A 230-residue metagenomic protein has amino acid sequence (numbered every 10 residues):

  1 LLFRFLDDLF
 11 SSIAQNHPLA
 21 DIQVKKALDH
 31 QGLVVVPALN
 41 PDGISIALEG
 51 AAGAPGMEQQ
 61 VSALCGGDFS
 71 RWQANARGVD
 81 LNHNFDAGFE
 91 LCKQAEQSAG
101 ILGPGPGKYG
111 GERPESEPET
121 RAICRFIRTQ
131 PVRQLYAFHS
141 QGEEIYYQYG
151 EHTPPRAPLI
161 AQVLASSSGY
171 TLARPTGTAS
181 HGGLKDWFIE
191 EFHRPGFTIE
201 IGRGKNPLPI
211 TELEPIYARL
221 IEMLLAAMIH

Functional and structural regions predicted by a protein language model:
L1-Y146, P154: Active-site/substrate-binding loop(s) of hydrolase catalytic cores
F89-H230: Metallocarboxypeptidase
